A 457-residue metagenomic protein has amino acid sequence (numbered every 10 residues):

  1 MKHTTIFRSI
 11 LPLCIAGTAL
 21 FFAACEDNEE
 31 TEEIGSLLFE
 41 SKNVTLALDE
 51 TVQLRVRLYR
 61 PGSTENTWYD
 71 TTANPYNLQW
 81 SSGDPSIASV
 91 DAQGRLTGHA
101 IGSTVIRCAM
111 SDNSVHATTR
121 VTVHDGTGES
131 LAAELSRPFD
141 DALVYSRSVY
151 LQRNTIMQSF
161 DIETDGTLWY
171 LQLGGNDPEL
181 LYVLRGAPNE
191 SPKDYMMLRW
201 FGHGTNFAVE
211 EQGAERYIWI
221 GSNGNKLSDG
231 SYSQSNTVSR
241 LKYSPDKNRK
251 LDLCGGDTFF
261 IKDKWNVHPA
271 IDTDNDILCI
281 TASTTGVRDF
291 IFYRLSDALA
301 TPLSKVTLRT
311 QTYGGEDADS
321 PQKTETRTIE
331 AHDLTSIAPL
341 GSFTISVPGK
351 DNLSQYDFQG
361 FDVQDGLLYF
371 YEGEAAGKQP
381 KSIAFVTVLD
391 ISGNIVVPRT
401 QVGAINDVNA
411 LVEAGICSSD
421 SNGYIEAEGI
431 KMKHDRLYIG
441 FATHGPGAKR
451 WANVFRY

Functional and structural regions predicted by a protein language model:
F21-A24: C-terminal motif of bacterial Sec signal peptides marking the signal peptidase cleavage site
E26-G128, F207: Extracytoplasmic soluble-region selector
S136-Y150, D194-W200, P245-W265, S304-S354 (+1 more regions): Surface-exposed loop and turn segments in beta-propeller and other repeat-based domains that flank or scaffold
S146-E179: Beta-strand-rich domains and repeat architectures in extracellular enzymes and scaffolds, especially beta-propellers
R153-D165, H203-R216, D263-C279, S354-Q364 (+1 more regions): Structural signature of eukaryotic scaffold interfaces centered on beta-propeller domains
L180-N189, Y232-D246, R288-T301, K305-Q311 (+2 more regions): Beta-propeller blade signature
L184-N225, S418-S421: Blade-loop segments of beta-propeller domains
G349-G403: Loop/turn-rich, solvent-exposed surfaces of beta-rich toroidal or solenoidal domains
